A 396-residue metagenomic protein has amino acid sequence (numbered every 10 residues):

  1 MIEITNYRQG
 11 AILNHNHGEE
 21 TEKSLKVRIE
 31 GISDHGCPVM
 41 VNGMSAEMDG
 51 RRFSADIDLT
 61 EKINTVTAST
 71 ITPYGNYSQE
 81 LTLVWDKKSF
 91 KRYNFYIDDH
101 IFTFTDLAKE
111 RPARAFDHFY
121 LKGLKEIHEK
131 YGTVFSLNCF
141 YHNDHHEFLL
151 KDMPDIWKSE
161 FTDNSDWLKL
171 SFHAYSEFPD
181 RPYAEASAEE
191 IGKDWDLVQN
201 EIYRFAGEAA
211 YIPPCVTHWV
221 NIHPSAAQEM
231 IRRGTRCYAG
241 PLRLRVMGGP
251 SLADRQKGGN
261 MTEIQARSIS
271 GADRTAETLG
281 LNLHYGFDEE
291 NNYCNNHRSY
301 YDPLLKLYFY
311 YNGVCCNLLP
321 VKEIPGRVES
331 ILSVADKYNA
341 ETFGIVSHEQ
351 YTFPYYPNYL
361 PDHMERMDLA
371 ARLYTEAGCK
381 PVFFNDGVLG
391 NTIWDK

Functional and structural regions predicted by a protein language model:
M1-E22: Short, compositionally biased P/S/T/A/G/V-rich stretches that sit at domain boundaries
V27-S33: Aromatic/hydrophobic beta-strand junction motif of beta-rich domains
D56-I63, P73: Surface-exposed, short loops/turns at beta-strand junctions within beta-sandwich domains
E80-F161, Y211: Active-site beta->alpha N-cap acidic-glycine motif
V134-H223, R245-P250, E341-G344, E349-F353: Metal-dependent polysaccharide deacetylase catalytic core of the NodB/CE4 family, i.e., the active-site-bearing domain
E147-L149, A209, N221-T342: Active-site-adjacent pocket scaffolds in enzyme catalytic domains
Y238-L242, T342-K396: C-terminal domain-boundary segment and adjacent tail
